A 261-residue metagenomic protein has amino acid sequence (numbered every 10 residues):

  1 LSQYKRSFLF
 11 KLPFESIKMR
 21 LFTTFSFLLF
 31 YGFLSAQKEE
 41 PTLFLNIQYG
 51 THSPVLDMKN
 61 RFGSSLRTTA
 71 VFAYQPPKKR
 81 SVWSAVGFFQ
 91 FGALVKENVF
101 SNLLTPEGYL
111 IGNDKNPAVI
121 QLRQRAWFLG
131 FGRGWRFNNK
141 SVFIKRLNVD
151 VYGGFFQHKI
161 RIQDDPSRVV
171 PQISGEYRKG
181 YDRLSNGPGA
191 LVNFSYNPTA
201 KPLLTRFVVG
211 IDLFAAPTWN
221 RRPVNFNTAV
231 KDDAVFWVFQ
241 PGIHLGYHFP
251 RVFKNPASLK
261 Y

Functional and structural regions predicted by a protein language model:
L1-L45, L245-F249, Y261: Bacterial Sec-dependent N-terminal signal peptides
A36-W83, F89, G246-V252, K260-Y261: Short glycine/proline- and aromatic-enriched beta-strand/turn motifs that initiate or cap beta-hairpins
Q37-L45, K78-W83, F143-V149, N186-P188 (+2 more regions): Outer-envelope beta-barrel architecture signal
L43, L66-A70, R125-F131, N186-V192 (+1 more regions): Hydrophobic, lipid-facing positions within transmembrane beta-strands of outer-membrane proteins
Y49-V55, F88-G92, W135, G153-R161 (+3 more regions): Transmembrane beta-strands of outer-membrane beta-barrel pores
S53-V55, A73-K78, F131-S141, V192-P202 (+1 more regions): Outer-membrane beta-barrel proteins
P54-F62, F91-A126, F156-G187, T218-Q240: Extracellular/periplasm-exposed beta-strand and loop segments of Gram-negative cell-envelope proteins, dominated by
V192-Y261: Predominantly the C-terminal beta-signal and adjacent terminal strand-loop region of outer-membrane beta-barrel
